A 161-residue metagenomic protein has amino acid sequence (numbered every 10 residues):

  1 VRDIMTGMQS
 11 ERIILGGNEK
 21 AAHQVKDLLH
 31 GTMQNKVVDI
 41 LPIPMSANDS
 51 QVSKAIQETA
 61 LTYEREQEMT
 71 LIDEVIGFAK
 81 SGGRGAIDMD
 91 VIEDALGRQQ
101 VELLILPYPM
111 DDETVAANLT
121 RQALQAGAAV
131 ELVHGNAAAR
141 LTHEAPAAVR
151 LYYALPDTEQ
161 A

Functional and structural regions predicted by a protein language model:
V1-A161: Terminal alpha-helical anchor/extension segments at protein ends
